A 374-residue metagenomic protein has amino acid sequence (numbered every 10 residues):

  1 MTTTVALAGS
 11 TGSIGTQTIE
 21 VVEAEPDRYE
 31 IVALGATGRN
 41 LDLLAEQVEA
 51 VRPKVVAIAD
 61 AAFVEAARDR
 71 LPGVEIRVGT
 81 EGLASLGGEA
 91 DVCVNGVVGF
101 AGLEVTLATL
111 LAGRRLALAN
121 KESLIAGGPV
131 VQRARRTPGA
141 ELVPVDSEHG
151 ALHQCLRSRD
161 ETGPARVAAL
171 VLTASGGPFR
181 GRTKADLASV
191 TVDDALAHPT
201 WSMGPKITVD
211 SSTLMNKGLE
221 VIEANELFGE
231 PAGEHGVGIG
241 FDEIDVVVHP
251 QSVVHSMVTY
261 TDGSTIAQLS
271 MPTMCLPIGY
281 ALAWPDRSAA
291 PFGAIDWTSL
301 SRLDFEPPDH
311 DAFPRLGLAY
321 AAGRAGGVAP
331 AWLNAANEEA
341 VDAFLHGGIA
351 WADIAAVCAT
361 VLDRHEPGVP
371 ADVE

Functional and structural regions predicted by a protein language model:
M1-E374: Catalytic, metal-anchored helix/loop core of enzyme active sites in primary metabolism
